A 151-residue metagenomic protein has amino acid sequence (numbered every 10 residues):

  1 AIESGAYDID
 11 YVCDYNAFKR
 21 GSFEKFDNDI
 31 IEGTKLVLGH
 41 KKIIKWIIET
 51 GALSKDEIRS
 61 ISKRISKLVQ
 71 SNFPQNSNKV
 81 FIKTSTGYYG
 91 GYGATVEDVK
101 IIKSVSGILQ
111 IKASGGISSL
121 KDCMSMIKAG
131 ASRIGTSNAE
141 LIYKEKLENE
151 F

Functional and structural regions predicted by a protein language model:
E3, L53-R64, E97-I108, I117-R133: Catalytic cores of alpha/beta
E3-F18, V69-Y92, A113-F151: Glycine-rich phosphate-binding active-site loops on the catalytic face of alpha/beta enzymes
A6-V80, G87: Conserved anion-binding
C13-D14, K42-K45, T95-G107: N-terminal small/glycine-rich loop or linker at the start of catalytic domains across soluble metabolic enzymes
F23, D27, R59, V96 (+3 more regions): Electropositive phosphate-/nucleotide-binding environments in soluble metabolic enzymes
F23, K112-A113: A generic secondary-structure micro-motif detector that highlights 1-2 residue hydrophobic/ambivalent hotspots embedded
E24-D29, S62-R64, S71, K100-I102 (+3 more regions): Generic alpha-helical propensity signal that fires on short helical segments and nearby coil/disordered stretches
